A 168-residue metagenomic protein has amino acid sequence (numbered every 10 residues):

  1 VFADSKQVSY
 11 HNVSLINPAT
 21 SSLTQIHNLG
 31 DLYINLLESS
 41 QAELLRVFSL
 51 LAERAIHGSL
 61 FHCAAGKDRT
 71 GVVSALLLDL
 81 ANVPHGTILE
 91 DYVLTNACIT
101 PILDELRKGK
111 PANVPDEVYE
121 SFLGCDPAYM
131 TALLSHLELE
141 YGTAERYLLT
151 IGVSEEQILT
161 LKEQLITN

Functional and structural regions predicted by a protein language model:
V1-L60, V72-N168: Cys-dependent protein tyrosine phosphatase-like superfamily
A65, R69-T70: Ser/Thr-glycine-rich phosphate-binding loops at phosphate-binding pockets of nucleotides, nucleotide cofactors
